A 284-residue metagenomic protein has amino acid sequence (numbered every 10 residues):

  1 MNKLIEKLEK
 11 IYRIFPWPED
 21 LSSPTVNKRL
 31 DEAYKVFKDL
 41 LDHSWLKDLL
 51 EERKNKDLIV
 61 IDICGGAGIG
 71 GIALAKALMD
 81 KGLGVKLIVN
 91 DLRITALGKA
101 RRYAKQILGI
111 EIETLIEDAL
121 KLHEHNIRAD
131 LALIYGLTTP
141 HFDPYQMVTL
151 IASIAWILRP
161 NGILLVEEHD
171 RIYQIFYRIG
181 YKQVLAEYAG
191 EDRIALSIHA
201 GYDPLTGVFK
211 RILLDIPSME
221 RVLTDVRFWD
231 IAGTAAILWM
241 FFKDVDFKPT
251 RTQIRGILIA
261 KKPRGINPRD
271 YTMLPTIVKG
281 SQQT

Functional and structural regions predicted by a protein language model:
M1-D57: Conserved class I S-adenosyl-L-methionine
C64-I69: Class I SAM-dependent methyltransferase "Motif I" SAM/SAH-binding loop
G71-K121: Class I SAM-dependent methyltransferase SAM/SAH-binding core
K121-I127: Short amphipathic alpha-helix with an adjacent loop that forms part of the alpha/beta core around
D130-Q146: A short SAM/SAH-binding and catalytic strip from SAM-dependent methyltransferases
V148-P160: A short glycine-rich, Lys/Arg-flanked "PGG" loop and its adjoining helix->strand segment in the class I
E167-A235: SAM-dependent methyltransferase
F241-T284: C-terminal lobe and adjacent flexible extensions of AdoMet/dcAdoMet transferase-like proteins
